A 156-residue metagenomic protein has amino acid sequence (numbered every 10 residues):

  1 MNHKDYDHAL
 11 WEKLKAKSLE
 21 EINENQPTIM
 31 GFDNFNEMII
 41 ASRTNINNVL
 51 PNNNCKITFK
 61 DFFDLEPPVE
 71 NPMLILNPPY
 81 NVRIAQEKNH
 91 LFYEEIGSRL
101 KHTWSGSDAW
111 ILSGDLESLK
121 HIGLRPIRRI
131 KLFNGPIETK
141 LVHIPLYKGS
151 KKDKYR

Functional and structural regions predicted by a protein language model:
M1-P67, V82: Conserved S-adenosyl-L-methionine
D61-D64, P68-R156: C-terminal catalytic and target-recognition region of SAM-dependent MTase-like enzymes, primarily methyltransferases
